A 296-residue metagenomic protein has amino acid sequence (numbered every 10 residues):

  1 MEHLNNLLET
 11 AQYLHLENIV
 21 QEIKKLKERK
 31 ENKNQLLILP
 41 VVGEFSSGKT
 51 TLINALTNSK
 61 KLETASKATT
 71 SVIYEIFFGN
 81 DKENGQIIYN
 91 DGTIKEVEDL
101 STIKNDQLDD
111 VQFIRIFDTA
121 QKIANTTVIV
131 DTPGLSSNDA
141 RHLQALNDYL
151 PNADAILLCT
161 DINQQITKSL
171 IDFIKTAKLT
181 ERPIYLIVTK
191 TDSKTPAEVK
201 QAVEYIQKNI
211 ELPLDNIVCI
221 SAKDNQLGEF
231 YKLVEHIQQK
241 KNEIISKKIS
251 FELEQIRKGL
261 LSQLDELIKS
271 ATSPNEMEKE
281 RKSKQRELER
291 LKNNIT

Functional and structural regions predicted by a protein language model:
M1-P40, K223-Q226, E235-T296: Extended helical scaffolds that flank P-loop GTPase cores
E2-T127: Conserved G1/Walker A P-loop phosphate-binding module
N18-E22, A68, S137-H142, I166-S169: Short secondary-structure boundary/capping elements
S46-S47, T57-K61, F78-D81, R182 (+4 more regions): Non-catalytic alpha-helical coupling and interface elements of nucleotide-dependent molecular machines and regulators
N80-K82, G134-S136, N163-Q165, T191-K194 (+1 more regions): Conserved nucleotide-binding/hydrolysis micro-motifs of P-loop NTPases
E98-V128, Q144-D215: Conserved C-terminal guanine-recognition region of P-loop GTPase G domains, centered on the G4
D131: Conserved active-site aspartate in kinases
D192-K248: Canonical P-loop GTPase G-domain recognition
